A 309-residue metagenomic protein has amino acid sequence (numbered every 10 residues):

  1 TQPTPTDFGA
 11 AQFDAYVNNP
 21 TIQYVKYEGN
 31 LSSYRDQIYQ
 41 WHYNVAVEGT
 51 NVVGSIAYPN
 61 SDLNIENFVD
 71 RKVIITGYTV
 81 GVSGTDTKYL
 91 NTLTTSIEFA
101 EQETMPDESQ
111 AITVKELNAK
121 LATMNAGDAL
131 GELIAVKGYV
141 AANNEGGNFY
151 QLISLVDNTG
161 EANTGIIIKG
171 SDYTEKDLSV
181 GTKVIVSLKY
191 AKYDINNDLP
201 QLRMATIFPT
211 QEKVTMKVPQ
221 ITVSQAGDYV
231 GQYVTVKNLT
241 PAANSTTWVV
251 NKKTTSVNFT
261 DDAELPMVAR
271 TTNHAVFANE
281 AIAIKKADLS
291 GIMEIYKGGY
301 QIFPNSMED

Functional and structural regions predicted by a protein language model:
T1-D309: OB-fold nucleic-acid-binding modules
